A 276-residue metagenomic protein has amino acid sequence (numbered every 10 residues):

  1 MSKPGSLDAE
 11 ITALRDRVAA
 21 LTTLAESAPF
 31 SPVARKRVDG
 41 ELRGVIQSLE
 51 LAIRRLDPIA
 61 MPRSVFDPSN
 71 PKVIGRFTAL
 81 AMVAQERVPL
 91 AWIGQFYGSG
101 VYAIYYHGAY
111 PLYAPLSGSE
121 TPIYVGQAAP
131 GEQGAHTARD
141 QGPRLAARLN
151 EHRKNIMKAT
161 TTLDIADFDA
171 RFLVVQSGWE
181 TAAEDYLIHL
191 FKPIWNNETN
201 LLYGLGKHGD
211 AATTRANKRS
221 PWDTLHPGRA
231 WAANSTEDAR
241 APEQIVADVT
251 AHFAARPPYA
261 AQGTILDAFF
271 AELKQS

Functional and structural regions predicted by a protein language model:
M1-I123, Q127-S276: Boundary/linker segments flanking structured domains
